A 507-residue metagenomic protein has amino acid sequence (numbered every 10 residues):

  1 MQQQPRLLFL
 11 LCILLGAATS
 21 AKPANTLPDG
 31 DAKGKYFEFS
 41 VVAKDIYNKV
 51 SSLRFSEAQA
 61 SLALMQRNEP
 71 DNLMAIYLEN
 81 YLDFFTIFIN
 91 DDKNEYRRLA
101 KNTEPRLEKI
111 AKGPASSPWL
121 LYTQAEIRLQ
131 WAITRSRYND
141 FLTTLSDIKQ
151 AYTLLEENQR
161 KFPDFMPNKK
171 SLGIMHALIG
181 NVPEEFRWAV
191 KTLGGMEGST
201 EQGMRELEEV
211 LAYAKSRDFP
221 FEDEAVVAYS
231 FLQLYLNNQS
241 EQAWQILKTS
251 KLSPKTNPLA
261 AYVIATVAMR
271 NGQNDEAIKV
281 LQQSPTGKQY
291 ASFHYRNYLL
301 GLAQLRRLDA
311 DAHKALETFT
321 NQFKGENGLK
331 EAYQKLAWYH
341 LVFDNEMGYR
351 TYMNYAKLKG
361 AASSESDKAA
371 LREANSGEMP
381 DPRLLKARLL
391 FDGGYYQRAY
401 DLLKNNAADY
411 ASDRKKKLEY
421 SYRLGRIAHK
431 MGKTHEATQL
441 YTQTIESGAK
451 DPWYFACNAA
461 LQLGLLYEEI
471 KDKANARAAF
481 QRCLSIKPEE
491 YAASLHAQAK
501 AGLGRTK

Functional and structural regions predicted by a protein language model:
T26-V41, K49, L53-A60, E79-F231 (+2 more regions): Short coil/linker segments at helix-helix boundaries
D29-K33, A63-P70, P114, K161 (+10 more regions): Solenoid-like repeat scaffolds
Y36-V42, S117, M166, E184-F186 (+10 more regions): Generic helix N-cap/helix-start motif at coil->alpha-helix transitions
Y47, Y81, F88, E126 (+13 more regions): Residue-level recognition of tetratricopeptide repeat
L53, N139, G198, N237-N238 (+6 more regions): Residue-level detector of the short coil/turn that links helix A to helix B within each tetratricopeptide repeat
A58, L99, T144, A151 (+8 more regions): Single-residue signature of alpha-solenoid repeat helices
Y152, G195-L211, T320-Q322, Q334 (+2 more regions): TPR/TPR-like (Sel1-like) alpha-helical repeat modules
